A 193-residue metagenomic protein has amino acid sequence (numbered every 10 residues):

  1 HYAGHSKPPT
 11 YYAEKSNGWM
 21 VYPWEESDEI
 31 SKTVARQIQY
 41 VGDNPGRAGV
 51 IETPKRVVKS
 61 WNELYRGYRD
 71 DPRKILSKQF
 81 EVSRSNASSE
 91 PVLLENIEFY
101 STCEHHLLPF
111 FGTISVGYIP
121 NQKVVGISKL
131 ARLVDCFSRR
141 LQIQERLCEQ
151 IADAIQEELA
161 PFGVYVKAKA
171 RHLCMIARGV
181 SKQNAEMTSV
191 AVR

Functional and structural regions predicted by a protein language model:
H1-T33: PRPP-dependent phosphoribosyltransferase catalytic core
S27-R193: A domain-level signal for the structural core that forms small-molecule/cofactor-binding pockets and catalytic centers
